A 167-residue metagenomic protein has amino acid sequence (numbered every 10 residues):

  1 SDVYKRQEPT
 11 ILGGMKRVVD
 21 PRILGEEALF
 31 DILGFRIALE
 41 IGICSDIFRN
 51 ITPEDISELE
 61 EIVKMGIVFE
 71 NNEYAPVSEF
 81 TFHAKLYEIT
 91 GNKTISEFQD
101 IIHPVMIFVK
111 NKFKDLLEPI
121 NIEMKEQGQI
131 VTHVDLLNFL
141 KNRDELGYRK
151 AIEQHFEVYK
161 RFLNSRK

Functional and structural regions predicted by a protein language model:
S1-A38, S45: Short linear motifs at protein or domain termini
V3, S165-K167: Short, Lys/Arg-enriched, disordered terminal segments
G25, N92-S96, I122: Short, structured coil/loop segments at alpha-helix boundaries
I32-K114, T132-D135, G147-Y159, R166: Conserved amphipathic alpha-helical segments that form helical-bundle/coiled-coil interaction surfaces
D115-M124: Short helix-coil transition/hinge motifs at the ends and kinks of transmembrane helices, capturing the brief
E126-G128: Short helix-capping and inter-helix turn/linker motifs at the boundaries of alpha-helical repeat units
